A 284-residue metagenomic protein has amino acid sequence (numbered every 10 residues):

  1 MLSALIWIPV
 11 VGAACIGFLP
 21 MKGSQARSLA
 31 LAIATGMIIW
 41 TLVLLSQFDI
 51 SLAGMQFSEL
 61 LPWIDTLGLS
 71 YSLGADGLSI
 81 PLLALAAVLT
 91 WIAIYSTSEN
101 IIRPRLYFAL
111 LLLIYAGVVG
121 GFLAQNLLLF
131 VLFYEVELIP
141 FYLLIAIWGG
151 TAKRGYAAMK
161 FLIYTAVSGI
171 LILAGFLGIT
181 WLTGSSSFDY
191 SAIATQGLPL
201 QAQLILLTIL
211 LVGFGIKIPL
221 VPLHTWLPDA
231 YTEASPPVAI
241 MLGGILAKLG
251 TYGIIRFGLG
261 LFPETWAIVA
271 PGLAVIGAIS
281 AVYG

Functional and structural regions predicted by a protein language model:
M1, C15-L111, S186-T195: Transmembrane helix-loop-helix hairpins at membrane boundaries of multipass inner-membrane proteins
L5-G12, A26-W40, S79-A86, Y107-I114 (+3 more regions): Hydrophobic alpha-helical transmembrane segments of polytopic
P9, D76, N126-L144, F188 (+1 more regions): Functional transmembrane alpha-helices
A13-G23, T90-I101, L143-K153, I218-T232 (+1 more regions): C-terminal ends of transmembrane helices
G23-S24, L106, L110-L113, G117-A202: Alpha-helical multi-pass transmembrane bundles of energy-transducing inner-membrane proteins
Q25-S28, A157-K160, A234-G244: Membrane-interface alpha-helices at helix entry/exit sites of multi-pass transporters
D49-S70, G169-H224, D229, T251-G272: Juxtamembrane/interfacial segments at transmembrane-helix boundaries in multi-pass membrane proteins
